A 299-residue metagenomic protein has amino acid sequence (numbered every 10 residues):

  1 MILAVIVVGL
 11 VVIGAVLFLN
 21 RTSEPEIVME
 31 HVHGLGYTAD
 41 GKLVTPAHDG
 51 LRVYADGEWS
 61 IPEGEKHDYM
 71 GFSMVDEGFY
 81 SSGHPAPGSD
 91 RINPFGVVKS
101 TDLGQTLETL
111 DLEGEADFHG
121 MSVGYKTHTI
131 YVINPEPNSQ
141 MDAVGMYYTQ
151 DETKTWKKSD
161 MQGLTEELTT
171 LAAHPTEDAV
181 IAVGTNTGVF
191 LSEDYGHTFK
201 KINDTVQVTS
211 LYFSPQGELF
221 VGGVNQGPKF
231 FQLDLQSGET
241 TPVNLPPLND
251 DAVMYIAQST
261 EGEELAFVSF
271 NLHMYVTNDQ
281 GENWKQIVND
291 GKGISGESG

Functional and structural regions predicted by a protein language model:
S23-R52, G64-F72: Beta-strand-rich domains and repeat architectures in extracellular enzymes and scaffolds, especially beta-propellers
V28, G88-P94, E136-V144, G184 (+1 more regions): Short, solvent-exposed loop/turn segments at conserved positions within beta-propeller repeat blades
Y37-D40, M74-E77, V123-T127, P175-E177 (+2 more regions): Residue-level detector of Asp-centered blade-edge/turn motifs that repeat once per structural unit in beta-propeller
L43, F79, I130, V180-I181 (+2 more regions): Hydrophobic beta-strand positions that form the internal "hydrophobic ladder" of WD40/Gbeta-like beta-propeller blades
H48, H84-A86, I133-N138, N186 (+2 more regions): Short loop/turn segments immediately following the C-termini of beta-strands
D49-P62, K66-H67, P94-E113, Y147-S159 (+5 more regions): Asp-box/BNR beta-propeller loop motif
E65-M70, E113-F118, Q162-L168, D204-S210 (+2 more regions): Short coil/turn segments at the loop-to-beta-strand junctions that recur within blades of beta-propeller repeat folds
